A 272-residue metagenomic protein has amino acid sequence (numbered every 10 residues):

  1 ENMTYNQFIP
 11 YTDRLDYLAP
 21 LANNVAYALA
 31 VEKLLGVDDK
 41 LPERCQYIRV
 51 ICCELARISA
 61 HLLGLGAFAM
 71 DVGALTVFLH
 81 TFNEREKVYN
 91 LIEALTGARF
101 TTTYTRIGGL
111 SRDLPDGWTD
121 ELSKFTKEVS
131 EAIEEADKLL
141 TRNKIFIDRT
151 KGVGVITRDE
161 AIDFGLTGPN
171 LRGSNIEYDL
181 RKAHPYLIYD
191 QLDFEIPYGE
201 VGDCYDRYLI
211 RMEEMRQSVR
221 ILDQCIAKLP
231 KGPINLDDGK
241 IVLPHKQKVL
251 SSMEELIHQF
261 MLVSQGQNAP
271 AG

Functional and structural regions predicted by a protein language model:
E1-G272: Metal/cofactor-centered catalytic core regions of large enzymes
